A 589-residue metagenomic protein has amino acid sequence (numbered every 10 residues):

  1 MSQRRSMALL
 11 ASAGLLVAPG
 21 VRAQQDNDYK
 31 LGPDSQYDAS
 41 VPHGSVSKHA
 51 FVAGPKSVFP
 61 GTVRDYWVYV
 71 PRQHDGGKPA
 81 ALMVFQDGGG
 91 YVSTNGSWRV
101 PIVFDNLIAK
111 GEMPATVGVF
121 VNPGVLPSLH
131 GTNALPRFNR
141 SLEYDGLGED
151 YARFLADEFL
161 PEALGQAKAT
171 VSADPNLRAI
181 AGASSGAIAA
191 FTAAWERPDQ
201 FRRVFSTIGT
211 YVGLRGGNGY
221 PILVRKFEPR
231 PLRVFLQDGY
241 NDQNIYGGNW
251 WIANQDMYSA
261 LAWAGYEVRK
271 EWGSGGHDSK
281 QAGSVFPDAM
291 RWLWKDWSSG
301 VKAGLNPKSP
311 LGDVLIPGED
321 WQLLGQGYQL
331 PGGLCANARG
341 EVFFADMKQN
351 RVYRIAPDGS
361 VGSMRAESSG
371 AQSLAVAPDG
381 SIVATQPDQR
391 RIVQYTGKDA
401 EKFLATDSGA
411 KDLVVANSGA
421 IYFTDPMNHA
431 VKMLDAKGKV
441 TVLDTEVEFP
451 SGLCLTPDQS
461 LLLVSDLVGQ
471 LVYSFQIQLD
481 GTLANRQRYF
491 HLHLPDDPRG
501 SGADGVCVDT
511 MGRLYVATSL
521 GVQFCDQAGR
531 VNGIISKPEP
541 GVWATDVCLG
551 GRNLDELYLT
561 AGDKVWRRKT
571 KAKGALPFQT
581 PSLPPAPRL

Functional and structural regions predicted by a protein language model:
A18-G20: N-terminal signal peptide c-region/cleavage motif recognized by signal peptidases
Q24-A303: Non-catalytic cap/lid and distal C-terminal segments of serine-dependent acyl enzymes
V301-D320, L483, L576-F578, P585: Blade/loop signatures of beta-propeller domains
N306-S309, E319-N350: Beta-strand-rich domains and repeat architectures in extracellular enzymes and scaffolds, especially beta-propellers
D320-Q326, S360-R365, D399-A405, K439-T445 (+2 more regions): A short beta-strand motif characteristic of beta-propeller blades
Q326-E341, E367-Q386, R390-R391, T406-Y422 (+5 more regions): Beta-rich, blade/repeat-based domains predominating in secreted/periplasmic proteins but also intracellular
M347, P387, P426, L467 (+5 more regions): Short loop/turn segments immediately following the C-termini of beta-strands
F475-T482, T570-P577: Short loop/turn segments immediately following beta-strands, especially the blade-tip and inter-blade linker loops
